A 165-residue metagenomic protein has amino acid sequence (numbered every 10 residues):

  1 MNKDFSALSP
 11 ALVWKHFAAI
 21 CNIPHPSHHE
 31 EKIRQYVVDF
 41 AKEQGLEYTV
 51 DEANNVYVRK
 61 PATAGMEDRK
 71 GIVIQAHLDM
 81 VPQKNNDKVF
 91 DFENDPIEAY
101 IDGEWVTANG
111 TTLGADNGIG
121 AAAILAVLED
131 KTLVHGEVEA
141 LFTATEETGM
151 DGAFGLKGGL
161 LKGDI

Functional and structural regions predicted by a protein language model:
D4-E104: Acidic/His- and Gly-rich active-site-bordering loop/insert found across diverse amide/peptide-bond hydrolases
N22, T148-G149: Active-site-proximal beta-alpha loop/turn segments in soluble metabolic enzymes
E31, A153-F154: Conserved strand-to-helix beginnings and helix N-cap segments that scaffold or border functional pockets
M66-F142, E147, F154-D164: Active-site metal-coordination/substrate-binding segment of hydrolases, especially metallo-dependent peptidases
